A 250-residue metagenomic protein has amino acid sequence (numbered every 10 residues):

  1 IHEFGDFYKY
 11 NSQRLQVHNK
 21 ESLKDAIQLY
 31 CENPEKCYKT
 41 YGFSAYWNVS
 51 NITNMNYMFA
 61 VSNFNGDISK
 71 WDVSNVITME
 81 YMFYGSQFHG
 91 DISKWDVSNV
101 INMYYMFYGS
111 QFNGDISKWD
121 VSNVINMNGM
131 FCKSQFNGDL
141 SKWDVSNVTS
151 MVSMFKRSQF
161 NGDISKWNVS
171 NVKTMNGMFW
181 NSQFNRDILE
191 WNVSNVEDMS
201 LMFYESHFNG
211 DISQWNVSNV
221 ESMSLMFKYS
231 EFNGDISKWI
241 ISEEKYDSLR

Functional and structural regions predicted by a protein language model:
I1-R250: Negatively charged
